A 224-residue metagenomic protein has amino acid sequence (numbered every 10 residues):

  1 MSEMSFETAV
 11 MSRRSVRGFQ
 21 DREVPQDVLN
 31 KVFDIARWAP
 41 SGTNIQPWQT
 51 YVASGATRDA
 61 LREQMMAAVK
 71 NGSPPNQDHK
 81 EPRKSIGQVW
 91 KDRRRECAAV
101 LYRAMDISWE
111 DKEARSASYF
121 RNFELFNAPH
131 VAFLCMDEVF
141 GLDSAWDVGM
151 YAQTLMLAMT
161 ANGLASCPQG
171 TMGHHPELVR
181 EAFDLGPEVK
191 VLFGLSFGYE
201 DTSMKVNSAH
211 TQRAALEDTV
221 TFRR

Functional and structural regions predicted by a protein language model:
M1-R224: Acidic, surface-exposed loops and disordered segments
